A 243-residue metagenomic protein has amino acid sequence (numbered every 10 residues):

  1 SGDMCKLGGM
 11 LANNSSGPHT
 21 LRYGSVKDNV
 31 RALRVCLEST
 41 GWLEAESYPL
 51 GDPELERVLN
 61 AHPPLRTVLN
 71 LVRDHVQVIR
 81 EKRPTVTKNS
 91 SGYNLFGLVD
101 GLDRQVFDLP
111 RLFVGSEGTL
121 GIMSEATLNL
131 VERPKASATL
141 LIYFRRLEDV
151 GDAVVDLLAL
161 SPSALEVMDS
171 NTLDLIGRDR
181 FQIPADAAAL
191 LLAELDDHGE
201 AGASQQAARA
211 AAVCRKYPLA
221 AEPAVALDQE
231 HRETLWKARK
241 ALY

Functional and structural regions predicted by a protein language model:
S1-S161: FAD-binding subdomain of flavoenzyme oxidoreductases
V99-D103, P110-Y243: C-terminal substrate-recognition/cap domain of FAD-linked oxidoreductases
